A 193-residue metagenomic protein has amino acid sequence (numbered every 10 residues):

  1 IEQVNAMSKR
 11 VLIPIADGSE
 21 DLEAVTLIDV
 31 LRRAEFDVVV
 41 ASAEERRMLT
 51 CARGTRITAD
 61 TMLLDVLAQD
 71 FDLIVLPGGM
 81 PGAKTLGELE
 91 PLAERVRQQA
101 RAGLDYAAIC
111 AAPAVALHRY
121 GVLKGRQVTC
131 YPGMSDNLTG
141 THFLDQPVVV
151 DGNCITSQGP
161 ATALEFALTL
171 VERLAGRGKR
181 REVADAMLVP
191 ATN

Functional and structural regions predicted by a protein language model:
I1-A6: Short, Lys/Arg-enriched N-terminal segments with co-localized hydrophobic residues within the first ~10-30 amino acids
S8-I15, S19, V30-S42, A59-N193: Active-site-adjacent pocket-lining segments in enzyme domains
S19-A24, M48: Short N-terminal binding/cap micro-motifs at the start of the first secondary-structure element
V25, S42-E45: Short glycine/proline-centered loop/turn elements that form peptide/ligand docking sites
M48-D60: A cross-family phosphate/adenosyl-ligand binding-site feature
